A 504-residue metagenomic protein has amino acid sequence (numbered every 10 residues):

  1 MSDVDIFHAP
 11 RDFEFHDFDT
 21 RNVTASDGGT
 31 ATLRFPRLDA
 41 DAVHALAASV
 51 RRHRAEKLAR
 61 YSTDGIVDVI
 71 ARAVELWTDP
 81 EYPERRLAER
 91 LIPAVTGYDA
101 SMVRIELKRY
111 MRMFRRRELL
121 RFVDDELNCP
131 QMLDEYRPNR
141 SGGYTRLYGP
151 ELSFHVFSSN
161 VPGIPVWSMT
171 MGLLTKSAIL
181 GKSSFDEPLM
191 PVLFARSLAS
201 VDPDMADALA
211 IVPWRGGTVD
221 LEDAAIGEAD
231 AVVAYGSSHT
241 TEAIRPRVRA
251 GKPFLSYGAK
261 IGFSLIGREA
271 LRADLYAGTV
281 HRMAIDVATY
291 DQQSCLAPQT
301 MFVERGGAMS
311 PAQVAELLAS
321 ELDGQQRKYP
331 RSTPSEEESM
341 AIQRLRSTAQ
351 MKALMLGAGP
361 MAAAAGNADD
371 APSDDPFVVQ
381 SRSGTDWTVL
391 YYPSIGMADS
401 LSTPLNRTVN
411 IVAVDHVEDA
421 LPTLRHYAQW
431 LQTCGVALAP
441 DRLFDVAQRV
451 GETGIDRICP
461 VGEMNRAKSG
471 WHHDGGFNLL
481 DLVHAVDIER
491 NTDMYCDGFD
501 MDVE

Functional and structural regions predicted by a protein language model:
M1-L147: N-terminal Rossmann-like NAD(P)+-binding subdomain of aldehyde/semialdehyde dehydrogenases
L119-V201: Conserved small-residue-rich beta-alpha loop and adjacent elements that most often cradle the phosphate/pyrophosphate
D124, N139-F154, W214-I226, L390-N406: Donor nucleotide-activated moiety binding/catalytic core segment of transferases that use nucleotide-activated donors
P165, T240-E242, L421, R442-F444: Short, well-ordered alpha-helical microsegments
D202-G307, W471-E504: Conserved NAD(P)+-binding/catalytic subdomain of aldehyde/semialdehyde dehydrogenases
D291, C295-L296, F302-L431, F444-D445 (+2 more regions): NAD(P)-dependent aldehyde/semialdehyde dehydrogenase
W430-A439: Bilobed periplasmic-binding protein-like "clamshell/Venus-flytrap" ligand-binding domains
